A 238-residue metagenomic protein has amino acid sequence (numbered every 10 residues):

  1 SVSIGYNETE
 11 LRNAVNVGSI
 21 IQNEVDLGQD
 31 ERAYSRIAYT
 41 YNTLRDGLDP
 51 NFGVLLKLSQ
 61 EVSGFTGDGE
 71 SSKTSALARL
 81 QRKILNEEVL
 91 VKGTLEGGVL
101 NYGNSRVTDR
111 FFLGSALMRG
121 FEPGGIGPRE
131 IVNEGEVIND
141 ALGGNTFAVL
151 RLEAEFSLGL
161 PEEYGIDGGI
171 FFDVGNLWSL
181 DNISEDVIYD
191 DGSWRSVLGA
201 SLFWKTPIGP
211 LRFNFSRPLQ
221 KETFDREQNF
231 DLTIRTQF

Functional and structural regions predicted by a protein language model:
G5-I166, I170-D181, E185-V187, F224 (+1 more regions): C-terminal outer-membrane beta-barrel translocator/porin domains of Gram-negative envelope proteins and their
D181-F238: C-terminal beta-signal and terminal closure region of outer-membrane beta-barrel proteins
